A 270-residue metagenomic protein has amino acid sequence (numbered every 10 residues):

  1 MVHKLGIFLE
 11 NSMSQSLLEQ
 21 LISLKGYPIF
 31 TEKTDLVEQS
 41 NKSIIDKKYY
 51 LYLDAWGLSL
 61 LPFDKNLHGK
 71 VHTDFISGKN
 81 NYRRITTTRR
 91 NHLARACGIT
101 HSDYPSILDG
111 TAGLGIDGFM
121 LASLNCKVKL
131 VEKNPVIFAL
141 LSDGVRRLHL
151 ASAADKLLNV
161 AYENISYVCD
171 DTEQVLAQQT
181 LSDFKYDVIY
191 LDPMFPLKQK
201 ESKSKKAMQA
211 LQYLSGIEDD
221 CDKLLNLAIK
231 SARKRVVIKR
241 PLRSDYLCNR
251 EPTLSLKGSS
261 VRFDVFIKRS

Functional and structural regions predicted by a protein language model:
M1-S106, S123, Q179, N249 (+1 more regions): S-adenosyl-L-methionine
K47, Y104, K185-I189, R233: Local beta-strand N-terminus motif with an aromatic residue
L108, K129: Conserved beta-strand positions in the Rossmann-like core of class I SAM-dependent methyltransferases
G110, L191: Conserved beta-strand/loop positions that form the S-adenosyl-L-methionine
L114-C126: Conserved SAM-binding loop of SAM-dependent methyltransferases across substrates and taxa, primarily the Class I
V131-V188: S-adenosyl-L-methionine
P193-L224: Mobile active-site "lid"/loop adjacent to the S-adenosyl-L-methionine
C221-I267: Conserved Class I SAM-dependent methyltransferase catalytic core
